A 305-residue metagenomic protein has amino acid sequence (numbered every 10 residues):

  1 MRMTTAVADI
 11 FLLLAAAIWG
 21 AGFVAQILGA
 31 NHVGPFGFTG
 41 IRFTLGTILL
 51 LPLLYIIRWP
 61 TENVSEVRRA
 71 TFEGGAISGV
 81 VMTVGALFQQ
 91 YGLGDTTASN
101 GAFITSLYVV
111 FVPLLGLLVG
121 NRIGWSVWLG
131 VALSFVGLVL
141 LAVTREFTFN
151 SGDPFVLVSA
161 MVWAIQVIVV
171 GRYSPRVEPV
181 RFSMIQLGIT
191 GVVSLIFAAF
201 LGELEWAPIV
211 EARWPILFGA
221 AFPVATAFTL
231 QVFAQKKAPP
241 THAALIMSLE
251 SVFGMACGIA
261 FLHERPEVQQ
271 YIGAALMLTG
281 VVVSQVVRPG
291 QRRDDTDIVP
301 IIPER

Functional and structural regions predicted by a protein language model:
M1-G40, G79-V80, V84, F88-Y91 (+3 more regions): Glycine-/small-residue-enriched transmembrane alpha-helix faces in small-molecule transporters and effluxers
M1-L14, T47-I77, G120-W128, E146-S151 (+4 more regions): Membrane-interface interhelical linkers
I18, G22-F23, L51-T105, L140 (+1 more regions): Specific transmembrane alpha-helical segments of multi-pass solute transporters/efflux pumps, especially DMT/EamA
G20, V24, G79, T83 (+8 more regions): Hydrophobic/small/kink-forming positions within alpha-helical transmembrane segments of polytopic membrane proteins
G29, F38, R42, G92 (+7 more regions): Hydrophobic/aromatic residues within transmembrane alpha-helices of multi-pass small-molecule transporters
T39-I41, G101-L107, V169-V192, A220 (+1 more regions): Helix-helix packing/entry segments at the starts of transmembrane helices
L49-L54, Y108-L129, V252-I272: C-terminal transmembrane-helix exit sites in multi-pass transporters
L50, I123-V143, W163, V193-S194 (+3 more regions): Hydrophobic transmembrane alpha-helices of multi-pass small-molecule transport proteins
